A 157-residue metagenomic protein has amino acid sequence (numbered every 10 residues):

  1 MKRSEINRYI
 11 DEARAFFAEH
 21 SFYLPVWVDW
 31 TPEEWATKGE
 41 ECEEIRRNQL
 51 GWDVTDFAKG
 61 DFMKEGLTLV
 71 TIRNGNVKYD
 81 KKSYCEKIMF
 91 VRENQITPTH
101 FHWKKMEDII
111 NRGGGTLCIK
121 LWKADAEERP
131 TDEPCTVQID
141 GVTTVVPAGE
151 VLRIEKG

Functional and structural regions predicted by a protein language model:
M1-C85: A short, N-terminal "cap"/entry segment at the start of jelly-roll beta-barrel domains of the cupin/DSBH fold
M1-R3, N7, D125-T144: Double-stranded beta-helix
F22, I119-K123, I139: Short, solvent-exposed cationic patches
V77-C85, I96-D108, R112-G113, P147: A short beta-loop-beta micro-motif enriched in histidine and acidic residues
I88: Short, conserved active-site entrance elements at the starts or edges of catalytic domains
R92, T143-G157: Conserved metal-binding segment of the jelly-roll/cupin
R92-E93, K105-E107, N111-E127, T131-E133: Glycine- and acidic-residue-biased ligand/ion/polar-headgroup-sensing regions
T97-H100, I109, I119-K120, L152-G157: Short beta-strand His + acidic residue motifs that chelate non-heme Fe in jelly-roll/DSBH and cupin folds
